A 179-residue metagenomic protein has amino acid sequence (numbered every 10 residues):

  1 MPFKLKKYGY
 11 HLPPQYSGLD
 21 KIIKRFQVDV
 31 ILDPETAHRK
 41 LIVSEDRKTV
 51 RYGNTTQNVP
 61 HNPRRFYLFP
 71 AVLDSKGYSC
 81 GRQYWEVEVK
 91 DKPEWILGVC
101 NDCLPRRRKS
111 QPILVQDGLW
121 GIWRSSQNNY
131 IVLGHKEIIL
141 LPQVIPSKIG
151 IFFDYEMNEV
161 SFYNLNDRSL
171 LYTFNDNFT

Functional and structural regions predicted by a protein language model:
M1-T179: Beta-rich ligand-recognition domains in immune and ubiquitin systems
